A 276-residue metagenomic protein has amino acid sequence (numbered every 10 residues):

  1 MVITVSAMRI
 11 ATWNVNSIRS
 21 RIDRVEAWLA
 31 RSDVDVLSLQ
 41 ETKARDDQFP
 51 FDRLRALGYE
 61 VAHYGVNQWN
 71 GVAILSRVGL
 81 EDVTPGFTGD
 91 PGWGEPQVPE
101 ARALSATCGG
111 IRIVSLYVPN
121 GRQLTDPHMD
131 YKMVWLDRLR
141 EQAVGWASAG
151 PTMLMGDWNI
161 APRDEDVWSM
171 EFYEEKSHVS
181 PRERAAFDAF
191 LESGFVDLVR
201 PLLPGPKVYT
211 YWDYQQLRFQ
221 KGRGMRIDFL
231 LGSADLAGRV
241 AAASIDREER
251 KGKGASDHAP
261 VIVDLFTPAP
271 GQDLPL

Functional and structural regions predicted by a protein language model:
M1-V72, P162, A269-L276: N-terminal, active-site-proximal structural segment of metallo-dependent hydrolase catalytic domains
I10-N14, L29-D47, I113, Q142-D164 (+4 more regions): Active-site beta-strand/loop signature of hydrolases that rely on acidic residues for catalysis
T42-R45, F49-Q123: Structured beta-strand-rich core segments of catalytic domains in phosphoester-bond hydrolases
D46-Q48, G71-V72, R122-T125, A161-E171 (+2 more regions): Short catalytic/ligand-binding loop motif for oxyanion handling, primarily in non-cytosolic enzymes, centered on
R53, L57, W135-I227, L274: Metal-dependent phosphoesterases centered on the DNase I-like endonuclease/exonuclease/phosphatase
Q68-V83, R218-R239, L265: Conserved beta strand-loop-helix elements of the APE1-like EEP
R112-M129, M170-R184: Active-site-proximal loop/helix segment associated with metal-binding centers of metalloenzymes
S244-L276: Surface polyanion/phosphate-binding segment centered on an Asp-His-Pro turn
